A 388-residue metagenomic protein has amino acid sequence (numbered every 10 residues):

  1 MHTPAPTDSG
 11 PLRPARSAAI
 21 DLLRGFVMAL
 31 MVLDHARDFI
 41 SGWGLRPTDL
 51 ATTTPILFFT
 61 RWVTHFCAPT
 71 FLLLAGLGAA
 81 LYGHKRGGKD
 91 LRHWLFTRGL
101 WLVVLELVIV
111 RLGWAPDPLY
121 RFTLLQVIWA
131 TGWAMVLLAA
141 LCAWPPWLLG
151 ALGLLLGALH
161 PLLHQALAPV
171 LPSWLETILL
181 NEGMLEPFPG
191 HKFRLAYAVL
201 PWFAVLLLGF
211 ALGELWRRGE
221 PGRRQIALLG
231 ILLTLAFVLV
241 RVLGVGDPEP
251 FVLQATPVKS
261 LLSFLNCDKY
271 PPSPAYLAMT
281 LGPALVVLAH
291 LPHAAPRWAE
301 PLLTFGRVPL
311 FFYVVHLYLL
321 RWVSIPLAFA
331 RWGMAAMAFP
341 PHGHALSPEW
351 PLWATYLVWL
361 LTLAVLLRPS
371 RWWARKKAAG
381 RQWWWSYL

Functional and structural regions predicted by a protein language model:
M1-L388: Alpha-helical transmembrane segments and their immediate juxtamembrane cytosolic regions
